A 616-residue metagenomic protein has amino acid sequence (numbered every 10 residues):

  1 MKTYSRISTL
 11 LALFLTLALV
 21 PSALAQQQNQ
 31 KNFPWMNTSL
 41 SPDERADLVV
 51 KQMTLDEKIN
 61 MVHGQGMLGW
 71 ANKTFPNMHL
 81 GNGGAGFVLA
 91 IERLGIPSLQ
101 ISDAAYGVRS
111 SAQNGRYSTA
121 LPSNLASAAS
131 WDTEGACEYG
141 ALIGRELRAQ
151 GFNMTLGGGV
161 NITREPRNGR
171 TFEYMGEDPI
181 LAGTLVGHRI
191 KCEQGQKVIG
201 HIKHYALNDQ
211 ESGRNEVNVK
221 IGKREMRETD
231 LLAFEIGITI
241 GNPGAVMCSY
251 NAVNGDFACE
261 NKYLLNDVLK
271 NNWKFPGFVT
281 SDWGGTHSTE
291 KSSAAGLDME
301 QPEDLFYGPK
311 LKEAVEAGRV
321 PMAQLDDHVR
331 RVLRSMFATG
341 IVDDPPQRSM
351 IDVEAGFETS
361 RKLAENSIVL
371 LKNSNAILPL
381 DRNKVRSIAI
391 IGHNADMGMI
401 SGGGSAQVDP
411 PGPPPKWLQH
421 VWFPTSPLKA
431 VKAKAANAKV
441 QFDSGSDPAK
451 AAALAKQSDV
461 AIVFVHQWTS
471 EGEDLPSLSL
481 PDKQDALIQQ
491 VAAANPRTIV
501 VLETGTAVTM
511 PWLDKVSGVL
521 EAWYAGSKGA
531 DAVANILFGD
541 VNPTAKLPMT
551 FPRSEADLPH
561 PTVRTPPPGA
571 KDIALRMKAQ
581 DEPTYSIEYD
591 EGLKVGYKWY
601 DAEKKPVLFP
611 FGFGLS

Functional and structural regions predicted by a protein language model:
M1-K2, V20, A206: Intervening/peripheral non-core polypeptide segments
M1-L11: Bacterial N-terminal signal peptides that target proteins for export
L10-V20: Bacterial N-terminal signal peptides
A25-S616: Glycoside hydrolase catalytic-domain context in secreted enzymes
